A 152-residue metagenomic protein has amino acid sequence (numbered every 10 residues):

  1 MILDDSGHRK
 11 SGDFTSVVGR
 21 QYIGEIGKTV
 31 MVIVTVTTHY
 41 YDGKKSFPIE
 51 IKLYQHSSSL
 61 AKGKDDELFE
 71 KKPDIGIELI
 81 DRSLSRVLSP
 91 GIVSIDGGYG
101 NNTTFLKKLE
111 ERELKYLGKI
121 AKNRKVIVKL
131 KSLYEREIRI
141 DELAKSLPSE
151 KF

Functional and structural regions predicted by a protein language model:
M1-S46: Active-site-proximal, Lys/Arg-enriched surface segment that forms a nucleic-acid-binding/basic interface patch
K10-G12, P48-I49, T103, I127-V128: Short helix/loop capping segments that flank catalytic or ligand/cofactor-binding pockets
F47-K52, D141-A144: A general structural signal for short secondary-structure boundary/capping elements
I51-S59: Short, solvent-exposed aromatic-acidic interface loops
S59-F152: An internal, acidic/charged active-site-proximal segment that coordinates divalent cations and/or engages
